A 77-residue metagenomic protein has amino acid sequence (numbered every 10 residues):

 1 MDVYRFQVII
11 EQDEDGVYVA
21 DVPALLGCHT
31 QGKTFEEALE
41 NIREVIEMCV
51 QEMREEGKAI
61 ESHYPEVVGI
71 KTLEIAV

Functional and structural regions predicted by a protein language model:
M1-F6, E40-V77: Short, charged, surface-exposed hinge/linker loops at domain edges that act as mobile lids or interdomain connectors
F6, Y18, C28-T30: Structural detector for hydrophobic anchor residues on beta-strands
I10-L25: Short aromatic-glycine-(Arg/Gly/Cys) micro-motifs in beta-strand/loop hairpins
D13, G32-T34, T72: Intrinsic disorder/low-complexity segments enriched in polar/small residues
V22, G32, I75-V77: Hydrophobic residues in beta-strands and at strand termini
L26-E37: A short, exposed loop/beta-hairpin motif centered on an aromatic-Gly-Thr core
